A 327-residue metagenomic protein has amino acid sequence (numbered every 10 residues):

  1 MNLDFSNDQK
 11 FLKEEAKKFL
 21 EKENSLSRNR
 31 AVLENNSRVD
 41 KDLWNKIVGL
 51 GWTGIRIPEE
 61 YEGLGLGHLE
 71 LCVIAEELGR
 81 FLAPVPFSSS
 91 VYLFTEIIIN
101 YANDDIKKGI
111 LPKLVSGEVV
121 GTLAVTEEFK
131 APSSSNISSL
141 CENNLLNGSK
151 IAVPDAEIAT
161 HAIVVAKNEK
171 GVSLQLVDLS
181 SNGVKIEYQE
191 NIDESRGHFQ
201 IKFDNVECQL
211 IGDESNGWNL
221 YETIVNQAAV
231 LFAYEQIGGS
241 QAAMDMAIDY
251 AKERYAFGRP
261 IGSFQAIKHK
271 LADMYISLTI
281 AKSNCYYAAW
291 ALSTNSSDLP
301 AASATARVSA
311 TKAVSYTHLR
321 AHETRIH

Functional and structural regions predicted by a protein language model:
M1-P86, Y101-I106, K113, G117-E118 (+3 more regions): Alpha-helical interface subdomain recognition
G51, A75-L78, N168-E169, V177-S181 (+1 more regions): Short Ser/Thr-interspersed hydrophobic loop/turn segments at strand-loop and sheet-helix junctions that line or gate
L66-G67, P132-S135, D155-A159: Short glycine/proline-enriched turns and hinge-like loops at secondary-structure junctions
L93-Y101: Helix-loop "lid/cap" segments that line or gate small-molecule binding pockets
G117-T126: A short, Trp-centered hydrophobic/proline-enriched beta-strand micro-motif
A124, S149-V184: A short core secondary-structure module
S133-N147, S296: Cytochrome P450 C-terminal beta-domain/meander region
N136, A152-V153, S180-V206, L210: Flexible, small-/acidic-enriched active-site or ligand-binding loops
